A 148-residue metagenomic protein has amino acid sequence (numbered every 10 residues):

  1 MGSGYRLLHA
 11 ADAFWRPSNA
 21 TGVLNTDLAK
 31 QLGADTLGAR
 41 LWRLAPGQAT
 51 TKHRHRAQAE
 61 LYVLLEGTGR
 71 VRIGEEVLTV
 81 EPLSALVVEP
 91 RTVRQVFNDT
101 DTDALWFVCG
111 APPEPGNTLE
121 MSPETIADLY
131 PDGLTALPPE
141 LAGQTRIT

Functional and structural regions predicted by a protein language model:
M1-T36, N117-T148: A short, N-terminal "cap"/entry segment at the start of jelly-roll beta-barrel domains of the cupin/DSBH fold
L24-D27, R40-H55: Conserved short histidine dyad/triad with adjacent acidic residue
G33-D35, A45-Q48, T68-R70, P112-P115: Short, charged/polar surface micro-motifs in flexible loops or helix N-caps
Q48, A57, E76, T92-V93 (+1 more regions): A generic "binding-loop/recognition-motif" signal
K52, V71-R72, V88, R94-T100 (+1 more regions): Short beta-strand His + acidic residue motifs that chelate non-heme Fe in jelly-roll/DSBH and cupin folds
A57-A59, V63-G69: Glycine- and acidic-residue-biased ligand/ion/polar-headgroup-sensing regions
L61, V87, D101-T118: A short hydrophobic beta-strand segment most commonly corresponding to one strand of the jelly-roll/cupin
E75-R91: Short acidic-glycine-tyrosine-enriched beta hairpin
